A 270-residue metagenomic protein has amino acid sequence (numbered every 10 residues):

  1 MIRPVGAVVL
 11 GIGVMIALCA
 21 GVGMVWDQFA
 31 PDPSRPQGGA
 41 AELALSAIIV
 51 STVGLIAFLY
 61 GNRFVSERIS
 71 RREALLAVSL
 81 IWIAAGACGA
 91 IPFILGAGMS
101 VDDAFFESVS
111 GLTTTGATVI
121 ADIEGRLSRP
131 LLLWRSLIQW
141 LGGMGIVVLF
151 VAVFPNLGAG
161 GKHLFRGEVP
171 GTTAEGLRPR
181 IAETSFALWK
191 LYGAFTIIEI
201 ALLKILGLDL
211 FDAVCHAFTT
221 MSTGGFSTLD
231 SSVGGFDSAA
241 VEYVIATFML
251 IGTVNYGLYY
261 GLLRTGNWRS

Functional and structural regions predicted by a protein language model:
M1-S270: Membrane-proximal intracellular helices of multi-pass ion channels
